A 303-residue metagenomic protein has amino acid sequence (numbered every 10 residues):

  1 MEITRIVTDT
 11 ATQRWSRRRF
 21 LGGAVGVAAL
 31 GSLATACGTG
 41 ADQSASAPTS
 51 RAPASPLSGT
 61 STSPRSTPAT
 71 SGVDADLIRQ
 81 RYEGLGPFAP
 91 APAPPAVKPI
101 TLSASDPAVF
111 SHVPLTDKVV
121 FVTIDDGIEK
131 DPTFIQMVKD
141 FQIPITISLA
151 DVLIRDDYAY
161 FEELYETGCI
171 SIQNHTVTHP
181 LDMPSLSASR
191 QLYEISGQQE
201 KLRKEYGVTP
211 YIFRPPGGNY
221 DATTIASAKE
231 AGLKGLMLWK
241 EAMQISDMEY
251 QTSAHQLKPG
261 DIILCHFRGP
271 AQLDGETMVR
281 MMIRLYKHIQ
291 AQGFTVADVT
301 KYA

Functional and structural regions predicted by a protein language model:
E2-T8, R14, R18-V122, E129-T133 (+2 more regions): N-terminal pre-catalytic segment of deacetylase/amide-hydrolase enzymes
V109-V113, R203, Q251-A254: Short, flexible, glycine/charge-rich loop motifs used to bind or transfer phosphoryl groups or to couple energy/partner
V120, D140-E249, L257-P270: Metal-dependent polysaccharide deacetylase catalytic core of the NodB/CE4 family, i.e., the active-site-bearing domain
I124-G127, T176: Active-site metal-binding loops of divalent metal-dependent hydrolases
D131-F141: Active-site-proximal N-terminal segment of extracellular/periplasmic enzymes that hydrolyze or transfer
K258-Y302: Catalytic grooves of carbohydrate-active enzymes
